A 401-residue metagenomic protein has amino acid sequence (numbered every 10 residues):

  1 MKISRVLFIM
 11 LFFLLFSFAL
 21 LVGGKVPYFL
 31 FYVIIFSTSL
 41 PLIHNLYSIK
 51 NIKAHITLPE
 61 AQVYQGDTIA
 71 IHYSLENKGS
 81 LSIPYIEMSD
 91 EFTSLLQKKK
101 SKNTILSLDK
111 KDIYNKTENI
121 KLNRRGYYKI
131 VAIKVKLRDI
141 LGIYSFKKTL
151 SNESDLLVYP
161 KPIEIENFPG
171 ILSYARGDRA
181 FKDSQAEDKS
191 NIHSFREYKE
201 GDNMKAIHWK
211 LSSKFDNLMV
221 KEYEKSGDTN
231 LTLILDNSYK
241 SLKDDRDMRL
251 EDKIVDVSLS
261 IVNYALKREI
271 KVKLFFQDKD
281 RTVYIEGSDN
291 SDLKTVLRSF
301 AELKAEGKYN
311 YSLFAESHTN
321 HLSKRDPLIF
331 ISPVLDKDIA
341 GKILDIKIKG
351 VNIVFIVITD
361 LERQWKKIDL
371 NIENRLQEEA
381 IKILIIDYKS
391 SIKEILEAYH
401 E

Functional and structural regions predicted by a protein language model:
M1-H55: Extracellular/lumenal glycan-associated context and N-glycosylation machinery
I3, G24-Y28, K161, S184 (+6 more regions): Intrinsic-disorder/low-complexity, polar/charged segments
F36-Y284, P327-I331, D345: An amphipathic, basic-hydrophobic helix/alpha-beta surface used to engage anionic, phosphate-rich ligands or surfaces
D256, N263-E401: Acidic, glycine-rich A-domain
